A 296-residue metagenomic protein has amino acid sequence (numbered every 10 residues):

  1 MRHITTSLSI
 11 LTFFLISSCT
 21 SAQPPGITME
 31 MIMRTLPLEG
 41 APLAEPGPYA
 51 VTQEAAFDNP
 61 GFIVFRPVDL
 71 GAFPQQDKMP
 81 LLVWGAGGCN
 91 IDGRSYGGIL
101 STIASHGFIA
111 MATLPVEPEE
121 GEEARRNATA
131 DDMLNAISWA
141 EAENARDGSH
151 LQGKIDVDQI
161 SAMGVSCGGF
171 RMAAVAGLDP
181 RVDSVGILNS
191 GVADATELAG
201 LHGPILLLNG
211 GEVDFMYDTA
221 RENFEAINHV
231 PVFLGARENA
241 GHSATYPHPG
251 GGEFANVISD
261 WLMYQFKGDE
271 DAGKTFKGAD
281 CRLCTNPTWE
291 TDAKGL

Functional and structural regions predicted by a protein language model:
P24-D77: N-terminal cap/lid segment of alpha/beta-hydrolase-fold proteins
L70-K78, E122-F170: Gly/Ser-rich "nucleophile elbow"/oxyanion-hole loop immediately N-terminal to the catalytic nucleophile in hydrolases
Q76-G87: Short beta-strand element of the alpha/beta-hydrolase
R94-T113: Short amphipathic alpha-helix adjacent to the substrate-entry channel of hydrolases
G169-P180: Short glycine-enriched nucleophile-adjacent loop and the immediately C-terminal alpha-helix near the catalytic center
L201, L207-N209: Short beta-strand/loop motif that positions the catalytic acidic residue of the alpha/beta-hydrolase fold
M216-E225: Short alpha-helix in the alpha/beta-hydrolase fold that links the catalytic acid
N239, H248-L296: Alpha/beta-hydrolase-fold serine-hydrolase catalytic core, especially in secreted/extracellular enzymes
